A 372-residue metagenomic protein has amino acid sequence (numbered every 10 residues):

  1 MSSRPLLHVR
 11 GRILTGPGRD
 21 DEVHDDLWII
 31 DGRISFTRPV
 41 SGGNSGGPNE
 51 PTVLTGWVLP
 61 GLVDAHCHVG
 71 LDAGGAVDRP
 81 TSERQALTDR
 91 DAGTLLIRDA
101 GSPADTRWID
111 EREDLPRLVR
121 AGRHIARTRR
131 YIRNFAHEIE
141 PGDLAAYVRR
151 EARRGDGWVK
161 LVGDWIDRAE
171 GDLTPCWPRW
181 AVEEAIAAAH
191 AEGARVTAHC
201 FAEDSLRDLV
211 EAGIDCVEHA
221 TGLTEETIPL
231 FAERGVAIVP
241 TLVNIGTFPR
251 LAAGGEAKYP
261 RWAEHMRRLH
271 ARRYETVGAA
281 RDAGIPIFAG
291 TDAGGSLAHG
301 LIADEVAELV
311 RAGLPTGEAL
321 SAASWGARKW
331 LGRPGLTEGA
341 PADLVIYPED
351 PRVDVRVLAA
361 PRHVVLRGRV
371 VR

Functional and structural regions predicted by a protein language model:
M1-S45, V58-L59, E349-D354, R369-V370: N-terminal metal-binding scaffold of metallo-dependent hydrolase/deaminase domains
L6-H8, G42-E83, L87, L95: Replace "His-x-His-based motif
G11, L27, G32, T55 (+15 more regions): Divalent metal-coordination and catalytic microenvironments
T15, A323-G326, E338-R372: C-terminal cap of metal-dependent C-N hydrolases
L59, R79-A194, T227-P229, R234-T247 (+1 more regions): Divalent-metal coordination cores built from histidine and acidic residues
A169-E275, F288, A293-S296, G313-P315 (+1 more regions): Active-site core of metal-dependent hydrolases
A191, H270-D350: His/Asp/Glu-enriched, well-ordered alpha-helical/loop segment that forms or immediately abuts the divalent-metal
